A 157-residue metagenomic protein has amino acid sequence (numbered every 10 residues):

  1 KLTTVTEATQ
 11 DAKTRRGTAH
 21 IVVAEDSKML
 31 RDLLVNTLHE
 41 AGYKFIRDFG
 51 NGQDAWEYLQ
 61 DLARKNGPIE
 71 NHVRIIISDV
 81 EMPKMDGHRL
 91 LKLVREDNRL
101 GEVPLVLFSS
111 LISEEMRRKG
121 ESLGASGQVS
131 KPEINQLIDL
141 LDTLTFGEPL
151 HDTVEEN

Functional and structural regions predicted by a protein language model:
K1-Q10: C-terminal catalytic ATP-binding subdomain
T4, E115, P132-T145: C-terminal output helix
T18-H39, I76: Conserved acidic segment of CheY-like receiver
V35, D48-I75: Acidic, metal-coordinating helix/loop segments flanking the phosphotransfer/catalytic sites of two-component signaling
M82: Receiver (REC) domain active-site loop signature in two-component systems and cognate sites in sensor histidine kinases
